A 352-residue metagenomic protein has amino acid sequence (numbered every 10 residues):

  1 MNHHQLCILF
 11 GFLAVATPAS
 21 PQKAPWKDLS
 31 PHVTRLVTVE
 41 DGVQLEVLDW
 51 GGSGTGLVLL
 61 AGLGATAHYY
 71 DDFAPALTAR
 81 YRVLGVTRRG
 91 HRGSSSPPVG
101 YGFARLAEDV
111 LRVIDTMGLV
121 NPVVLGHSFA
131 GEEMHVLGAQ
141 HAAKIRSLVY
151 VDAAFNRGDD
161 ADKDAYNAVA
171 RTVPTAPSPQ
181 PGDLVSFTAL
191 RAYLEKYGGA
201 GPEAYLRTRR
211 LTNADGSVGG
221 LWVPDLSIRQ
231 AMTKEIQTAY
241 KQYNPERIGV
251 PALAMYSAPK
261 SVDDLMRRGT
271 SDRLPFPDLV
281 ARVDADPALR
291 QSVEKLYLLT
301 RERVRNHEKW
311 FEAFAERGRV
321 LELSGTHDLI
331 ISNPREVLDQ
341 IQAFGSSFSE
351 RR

Functional and structural regions predicted by a protein language model:
C7-A16: Bacterial N-terminal signal peptides
T17-L57, A79-Y81, V120, R171 (+5 more regions): Alpha/beta-hydrolase fold catalytic core
S30, E40-D41, L48, R88-L125: Active-site loop/oxyanion-hole signature of alpha/beta-hydrolase fold enzymes
V43, D49-G93: Conserved HGGG/HGGXW glycine-rich cap/lid loop of the alpha/beta-hydrolase fold
Y70-D71, S94-G100, D160-D162: Conserved catalytic-core motifs of eukaryotic protein kinase domains, centered on the activation segment
R82, M117-K163: Conserved hydrolase catalytic core segment
A165, V169-K309: Alpha/beta-hydrolase
T326-P334: Catalytic histidine-centered segment of alpha/beta-hydrolase-like enzymes
